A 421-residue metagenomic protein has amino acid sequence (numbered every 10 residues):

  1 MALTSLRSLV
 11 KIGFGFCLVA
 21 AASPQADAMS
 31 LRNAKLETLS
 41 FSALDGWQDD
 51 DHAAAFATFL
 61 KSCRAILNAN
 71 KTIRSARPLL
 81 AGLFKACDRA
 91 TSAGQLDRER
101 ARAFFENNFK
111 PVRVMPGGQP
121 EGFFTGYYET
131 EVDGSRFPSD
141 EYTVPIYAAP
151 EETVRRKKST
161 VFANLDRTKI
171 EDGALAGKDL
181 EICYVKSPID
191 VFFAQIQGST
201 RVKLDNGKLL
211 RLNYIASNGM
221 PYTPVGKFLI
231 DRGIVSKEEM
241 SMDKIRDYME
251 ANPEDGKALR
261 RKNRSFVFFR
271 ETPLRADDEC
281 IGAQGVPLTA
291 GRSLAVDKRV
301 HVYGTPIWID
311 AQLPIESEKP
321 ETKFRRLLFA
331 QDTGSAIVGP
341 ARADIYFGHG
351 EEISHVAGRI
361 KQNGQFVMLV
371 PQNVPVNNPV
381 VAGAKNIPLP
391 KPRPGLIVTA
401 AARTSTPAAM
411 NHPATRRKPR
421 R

Functional and structural regions predicted by a protein language model:
M1-G13: Bacterial N-terminal signal peptides that target proteins for export
A2, A22, N68-T72: Intrinsically disordered or highly flexible coil/loop and linker segments, enriched in small and charged/polar residues
K11-A21: Bacterial N-terminal signal peptides
F16-C17, T125, R264, G364: Short, surface-exposed beta-edge/turn micro-motifs
A22-A28: Boundary at the C-terminal end of the N-terminal hydrophobic targeting segment
N33-R275, E279-V286, R420: Secretory/export targeting leaders with adjacent low-complexity proregions
E37, D45-Q48, H52-A54, A276-R421: C-terminal soluble interaction/assembly domains
